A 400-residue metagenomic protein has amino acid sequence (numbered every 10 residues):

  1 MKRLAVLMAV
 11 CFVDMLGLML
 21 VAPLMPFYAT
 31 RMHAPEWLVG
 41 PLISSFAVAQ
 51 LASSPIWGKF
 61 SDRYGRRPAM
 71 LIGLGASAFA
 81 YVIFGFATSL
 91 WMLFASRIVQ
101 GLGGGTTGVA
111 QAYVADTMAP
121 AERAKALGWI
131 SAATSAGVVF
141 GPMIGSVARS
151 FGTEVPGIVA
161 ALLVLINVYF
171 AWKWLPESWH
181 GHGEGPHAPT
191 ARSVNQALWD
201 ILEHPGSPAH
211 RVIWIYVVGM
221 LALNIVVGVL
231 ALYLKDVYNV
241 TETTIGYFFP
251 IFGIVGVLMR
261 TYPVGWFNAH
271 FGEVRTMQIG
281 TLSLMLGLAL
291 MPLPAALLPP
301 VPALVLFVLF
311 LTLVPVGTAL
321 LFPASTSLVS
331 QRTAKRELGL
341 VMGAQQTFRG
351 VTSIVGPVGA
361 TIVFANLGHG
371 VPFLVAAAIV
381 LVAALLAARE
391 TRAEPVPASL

Functional and structural regions predicted by a protein language model:
M1, P176-W214: Juxtamembrane intracellular "pre-TM" segments in multi-pass secondary transporters
P23-E36, G228-T244: Short amphipathic helix-loop junctions that connect adjacent transmembrane helices in Major Facilitator Superfamily/SLC
H33, G65, F86-W91, N239 (+1 more regions): Helix-breaking motifs and short loop linkers at transmembrane-helix boundaries and internal kinks in secondary membrane
L51-L90: Conserved MFS/SLC helix-loop-helix module at the cytosolic interface between two early adjacent transmembrane helices
S53-Y64, M259-E273, F364: Helix-to-loop junctions at the C-terminal end of transmembrane segments in multipass secondary transporters
S96-S135: Cytoplasmic helix-loop-helix junction between adjacent transmembrane helices in 12-TM secondary transporters
I130-K173: Helix-loop-helix hairpin linking two adjacent transmembrane segments in secondary transporters
R275-S325: C-terminal transmembrane helical hairpin of 12-TM major facilitator-type secondary transporters
